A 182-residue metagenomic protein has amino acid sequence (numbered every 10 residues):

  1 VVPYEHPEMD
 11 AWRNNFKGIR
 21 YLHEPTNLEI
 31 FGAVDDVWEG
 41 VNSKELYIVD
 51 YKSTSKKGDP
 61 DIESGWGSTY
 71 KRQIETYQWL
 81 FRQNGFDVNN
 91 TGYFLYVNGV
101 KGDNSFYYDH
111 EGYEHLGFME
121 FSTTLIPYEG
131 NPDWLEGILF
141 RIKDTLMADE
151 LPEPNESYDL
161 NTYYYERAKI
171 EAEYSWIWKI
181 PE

Functional and structural regions predicted by a protein language model:
V1-G58, V88: Catalytic cores of nuclease domains that cleave nucleic-acid phosphodiester backbones
Y21-L22, I62, P127: Residue-level detector of alpha-helix boundaries and kinks
E29-G32, T69-R72, T76, G130 (+1 more regions): Residues forming well-ordered secondary-structure scaffolds
W38-G40, K52-S55, Q78-F81, G85 (+1 more regions): Generic secondary-structure microfeatures
D50, D59-I62, N104-Y107: A short secondary-structure junction signal
T54-T69: Short helix/strand-bridging catalytic loops that position acidic/His residues to coordinate divalent metals and engage
G65-Y93: Metal-dependent nuclease catalytic cores in nucleic-acid-processing enzymes, especially RNase H-like/related
Q83-E182: Metal-dependent nuclease catalytic regions and adjoining charged, substrate-binding loops involved in nucleic-acid end
